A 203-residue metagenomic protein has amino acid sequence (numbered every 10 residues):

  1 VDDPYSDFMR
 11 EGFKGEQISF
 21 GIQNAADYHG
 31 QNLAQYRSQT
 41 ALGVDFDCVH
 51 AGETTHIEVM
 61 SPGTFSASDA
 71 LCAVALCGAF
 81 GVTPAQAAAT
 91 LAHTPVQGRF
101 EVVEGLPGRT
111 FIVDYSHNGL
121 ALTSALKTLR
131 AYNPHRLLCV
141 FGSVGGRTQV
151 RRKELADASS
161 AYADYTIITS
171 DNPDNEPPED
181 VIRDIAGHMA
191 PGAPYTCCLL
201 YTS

Functional and structural regions predicted by a protein language model:
V1-F111, A186-A190, P194-Y195: Acidic, Mg2+-coordinating active-site environments of NTP-dependent enzymes
E53, T64, G81, H117-N118 (+2 more regions): Short, glycine-/Ser/Thr-/acidic-enriched flexible segments
C72, H117, A121: Conserved cofactor-binding/catalytic machinery of classical short-chain dehydrogenase/reductase
V96, L120-T123, K127-G192: Active-site beta-alpha connecting loops in nucleotide-dependent enzymes
D114: Conserved phosphate/oxyanion-binding catalytic-loop motifs
Y201-T202: Conserved small/polar residues in nucleotide/adenosyl-binding loops
